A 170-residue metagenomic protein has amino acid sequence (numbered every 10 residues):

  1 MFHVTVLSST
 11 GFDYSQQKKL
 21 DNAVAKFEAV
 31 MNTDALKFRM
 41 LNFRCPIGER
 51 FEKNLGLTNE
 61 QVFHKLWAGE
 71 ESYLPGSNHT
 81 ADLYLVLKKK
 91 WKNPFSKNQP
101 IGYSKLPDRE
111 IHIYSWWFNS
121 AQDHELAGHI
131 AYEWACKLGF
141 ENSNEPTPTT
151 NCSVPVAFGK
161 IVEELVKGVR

Functional and structural regions predicted by a protein language model:
M1-A127, K137-R170: Predominantly extracellular/secreted Zn2+-dependent metalloproteases
I130: Substrate/cofactor-recognition hotspot
E133: Walker B catalytic acidic pair
